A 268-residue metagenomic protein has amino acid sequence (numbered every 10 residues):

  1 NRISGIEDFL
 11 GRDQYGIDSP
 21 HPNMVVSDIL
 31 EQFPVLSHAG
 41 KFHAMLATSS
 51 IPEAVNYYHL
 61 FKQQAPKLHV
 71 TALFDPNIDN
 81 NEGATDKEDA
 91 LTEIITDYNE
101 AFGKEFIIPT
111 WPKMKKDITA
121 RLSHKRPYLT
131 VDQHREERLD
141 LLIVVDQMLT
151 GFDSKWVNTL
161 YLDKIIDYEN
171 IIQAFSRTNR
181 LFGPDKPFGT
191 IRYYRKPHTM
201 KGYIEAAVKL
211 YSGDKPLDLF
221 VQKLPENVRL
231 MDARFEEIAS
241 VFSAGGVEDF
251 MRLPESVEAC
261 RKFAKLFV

Functional and structural regions predicted by a protein language model:
N1-R12, I78-D89, E93, P197-L219: Conserved P-loop NTPase catalytic core
I6-V144: Conserved C-terminal RecA-like helicase domain
N23-V26, L141, V145, Y168-I172 (+3 more regions): Amphipathic alpha-helical transducer elements in NTP-driven molecular machines
L36-A39, K62-H69, S154, D163-E169 (+1 more regions): Secondary-structure transition/capping motifs at alpha-helix termini and the adjoining loop/turn into the next element
I51-E53, P76-D79, M148-T150, I165-Y168 (+2 more regions): Conserved nucleotide-binding/hydrolysis micro-motifs of P-loop NTPases
L60-A65, T85-I95, N158-L160, F175-N179 (+1 more regions): Short secondary-structure boundary/capping segments
D140-V144, M148-F175, G189-Y193: A short beta-strand element within the Helicase C-terminal
F182-V268: Long, hydrophobic alpha-helical segments
